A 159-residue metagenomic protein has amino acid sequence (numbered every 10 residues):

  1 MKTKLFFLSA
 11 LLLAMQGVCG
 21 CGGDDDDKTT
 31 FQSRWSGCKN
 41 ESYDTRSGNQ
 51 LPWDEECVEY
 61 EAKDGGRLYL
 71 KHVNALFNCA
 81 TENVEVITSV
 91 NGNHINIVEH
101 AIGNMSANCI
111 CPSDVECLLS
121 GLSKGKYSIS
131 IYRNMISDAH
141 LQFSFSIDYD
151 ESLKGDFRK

Functional and structural regions predicted by a protein language model:
M1-C19: Sec-dependent bacterial lipoprotein signal peptides
Q16-G37: Bacterial Sec-dependent N-terminal signal peptides
F31-K63: Short, compositionally biased P/S/T/A/G/V-rich stretches that sit at domain boundaries
P52-W53, G66-M105: Contiguous segments within soluble domain cores/interaction surfaces
V98-S120: An anionic, turn-rich surface loop/hairpin at beta-sheet edges that serves as a generic interaction/coordination patch
G103-S106, M135-Q142: Short acidic/polar inter-strand loop motif in beta-rich domains
Y127-I129: A short tyrosine-centered beta-strand micro-motif
Q142-R158: Short beta-strand elements
